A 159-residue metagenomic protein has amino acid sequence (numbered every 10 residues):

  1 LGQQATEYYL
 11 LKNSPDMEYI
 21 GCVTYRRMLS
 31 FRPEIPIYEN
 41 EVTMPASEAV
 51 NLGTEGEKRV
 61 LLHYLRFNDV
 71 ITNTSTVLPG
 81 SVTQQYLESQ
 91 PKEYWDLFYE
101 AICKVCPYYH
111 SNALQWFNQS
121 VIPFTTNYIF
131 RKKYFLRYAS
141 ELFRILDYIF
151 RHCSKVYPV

Functional and structural regions predicted by a protein language model:
L1-V159: ER/Golgi luminal nucleotide-sugar-dependent glycosyltransferases, focusing on the catalytic module
